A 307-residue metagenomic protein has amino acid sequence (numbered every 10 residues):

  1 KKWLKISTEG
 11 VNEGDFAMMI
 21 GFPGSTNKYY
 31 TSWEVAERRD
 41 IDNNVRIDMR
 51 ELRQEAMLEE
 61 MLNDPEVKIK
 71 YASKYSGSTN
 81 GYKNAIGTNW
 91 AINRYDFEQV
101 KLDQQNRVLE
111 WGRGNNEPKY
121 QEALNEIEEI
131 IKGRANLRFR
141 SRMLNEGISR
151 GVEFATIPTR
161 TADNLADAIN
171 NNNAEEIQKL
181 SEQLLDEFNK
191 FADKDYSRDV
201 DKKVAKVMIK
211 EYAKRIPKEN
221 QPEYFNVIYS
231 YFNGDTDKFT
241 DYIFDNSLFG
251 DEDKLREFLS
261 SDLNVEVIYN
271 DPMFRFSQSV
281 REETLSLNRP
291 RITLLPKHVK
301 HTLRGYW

Functional and structural regions predicted by a protein language model:
K1-W307: Terminal presequence/propeptide segments associated with secretion/organelle targeting and zymogen/polyprotein
